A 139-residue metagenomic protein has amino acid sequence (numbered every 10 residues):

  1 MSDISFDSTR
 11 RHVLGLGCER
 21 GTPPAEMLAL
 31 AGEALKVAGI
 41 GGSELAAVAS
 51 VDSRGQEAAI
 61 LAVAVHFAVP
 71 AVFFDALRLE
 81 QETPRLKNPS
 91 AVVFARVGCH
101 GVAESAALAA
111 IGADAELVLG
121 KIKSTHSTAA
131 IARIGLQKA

Functional and structural regions predicted by a protein language model:
M1-A46, S50-D52, A132-I134, A139: Conserved mixed alpha/beta catalytic, RNA-binding, or beta-rich assembly cores of soluble enzyme, regulatory
F6-S8, E104-A139: C-terminal edge-of-domain segments
H12-L14, A46-A47, V72, A115-V118 (+1 more regions): Structural motif
P24, E57, S127: Short glycine/serine/threonine-rich phosphate/pyrophosphate-binding segments that cradle anionic phosphate groups
L28, G32, L61, A103-A106: Predominant activation on well-ordered alpha-helical scaffold segments within soluble catalytic domains
A34-A38, V51, H66-P70, L108 (+1 more regions): Change "in soluble alpha/beta enzymes" to "in soluble alpha/beta proteins
V51, Q56-V102: Long, charge-dense
